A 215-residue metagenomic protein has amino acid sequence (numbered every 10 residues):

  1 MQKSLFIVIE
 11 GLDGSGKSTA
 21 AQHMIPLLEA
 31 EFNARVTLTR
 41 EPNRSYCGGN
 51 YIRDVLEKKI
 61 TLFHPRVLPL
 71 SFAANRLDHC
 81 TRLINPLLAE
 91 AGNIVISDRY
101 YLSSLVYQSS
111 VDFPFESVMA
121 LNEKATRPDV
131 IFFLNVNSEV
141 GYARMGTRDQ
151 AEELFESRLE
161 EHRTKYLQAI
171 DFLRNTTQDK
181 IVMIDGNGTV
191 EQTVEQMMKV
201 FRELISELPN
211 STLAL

Functional and structural regions predicted by a protein language model:
M1-F6: Extreme N-terminal, non-catalytic leader segments that precede Walker-type/kinase nucleotide-binding cores
I9: Hydrophobic anchor at the beta1->P-loop junction of P-loop NTPases
G14-S15: ATP-binding Walker
S18: Walker A/P-loop
H23-I25, E139-L215: NTP-dependent small-molecule kinase module
E31-A120: ATP-dependent small-molecule kinase phosphotransfer cores that center on conserved nucleotide phosphate-binding segments
T37, V130, V182-I184: Structural signal for short hydrophobic segments within the conserved structured cores of catalytic domains across
L102-K165: A glycine- and Lys/Arg-enriched "phosphate-lid" helix/loop adjacent to the NTP-binding pocket of small-molecule kinases
